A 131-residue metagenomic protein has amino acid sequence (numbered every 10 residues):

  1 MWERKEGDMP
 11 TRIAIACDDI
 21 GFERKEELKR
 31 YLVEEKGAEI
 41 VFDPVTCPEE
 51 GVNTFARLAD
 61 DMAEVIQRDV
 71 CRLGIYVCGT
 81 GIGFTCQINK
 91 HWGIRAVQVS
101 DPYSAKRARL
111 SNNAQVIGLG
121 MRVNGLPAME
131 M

Functional and structural regions predicted by a protein language model:
M1-D8: Short, Lys/Arg-enriched N-terminal segments with co-localized hydrophobic residues within the first ~10-30 amino acids
A14-E23, P102-M131: C-terminal binding/interaction regions
A16, V41-V45, G74-C78: Short, conserved beta-strand edge motifs with alternating hydrophobic and charged residues
E23-G37: Short, solvent-exposed amphipathic alpha-helices that sit in or adjacent to ligand/effector-binding or catalytic
E39-N53: A short beta-strand-loop structural module common to alpha/beta enzyme folds
I40-V41, I94-D101: Short hydrophobic/aromatic-enriched beta-strand-loop microsegments
L58-V97: Helix-adjacent hinge/juxtasegments
